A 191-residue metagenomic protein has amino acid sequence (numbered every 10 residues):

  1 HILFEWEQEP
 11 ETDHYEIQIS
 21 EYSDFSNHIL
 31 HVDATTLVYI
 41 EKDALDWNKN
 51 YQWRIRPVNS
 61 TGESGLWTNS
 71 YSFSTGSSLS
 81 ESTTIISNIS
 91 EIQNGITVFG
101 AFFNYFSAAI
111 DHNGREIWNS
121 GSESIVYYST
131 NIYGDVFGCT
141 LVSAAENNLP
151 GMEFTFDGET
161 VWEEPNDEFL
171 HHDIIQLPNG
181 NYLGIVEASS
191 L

Functional and structural regions predicted by a protein language model:
I2-T12: Conserved aromatic anchor
T12-H28: Extracellular low-complexity, O-glycosylation-prone stalks/linkers
L30-T36: Short beta-strand segments within Ig-like beta-sandwich modules, predominantly Fibronectin type-III
L37-E41: Short strand-edge motifs at loop-to-beta-strand transitions and within beta-strands of extracellular beta-rich domains
K42-N50: Surface-exposed, short loops/turns at beta-strand junctions within beta-sandwich domains
V58-T61, L66-L191: Histidine-/acidic-rich catalytic cores in large beta-rich domains
